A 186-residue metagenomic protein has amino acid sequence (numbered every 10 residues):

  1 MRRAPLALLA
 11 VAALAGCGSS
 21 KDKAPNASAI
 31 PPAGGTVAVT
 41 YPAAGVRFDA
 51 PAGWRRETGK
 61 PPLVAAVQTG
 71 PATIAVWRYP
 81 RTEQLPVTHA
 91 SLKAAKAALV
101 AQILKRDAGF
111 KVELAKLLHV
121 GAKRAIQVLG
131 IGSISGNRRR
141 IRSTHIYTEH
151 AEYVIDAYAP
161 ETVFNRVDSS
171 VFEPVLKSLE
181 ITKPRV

Functional and structural regions predicted by a protein language model:
M1-L6: Bacterial N-terminal signal peptides that target proteins for export
A7, G18-K21, R185-V186: Soluble, non-membrane globular domain cores that form compact, hydrophobic packing and curved binding surfaces
A13-G16: C-terminal motif of bacterial Sec signal peptides marking the signal peptidase cleavage site
D22-P32, R56-Y147, E152-V154: Conserved polar/disulfide-associated segments of primarily extracytoplasmic proteins
P25-D49: Post-signal peptide N-terminal segment of mature Sec-exported envelope proteins
P42-P61, L176: Proline-anchored loop/turn motifs at beta-strand termini and strand-loop-strand connectors
G45, P86-A94, R166-S170: Soluble non-cytosolic domains of exported or imported proteins
W54, Y153-V186: Surface-exposed amphipathic alpha-helical segments
